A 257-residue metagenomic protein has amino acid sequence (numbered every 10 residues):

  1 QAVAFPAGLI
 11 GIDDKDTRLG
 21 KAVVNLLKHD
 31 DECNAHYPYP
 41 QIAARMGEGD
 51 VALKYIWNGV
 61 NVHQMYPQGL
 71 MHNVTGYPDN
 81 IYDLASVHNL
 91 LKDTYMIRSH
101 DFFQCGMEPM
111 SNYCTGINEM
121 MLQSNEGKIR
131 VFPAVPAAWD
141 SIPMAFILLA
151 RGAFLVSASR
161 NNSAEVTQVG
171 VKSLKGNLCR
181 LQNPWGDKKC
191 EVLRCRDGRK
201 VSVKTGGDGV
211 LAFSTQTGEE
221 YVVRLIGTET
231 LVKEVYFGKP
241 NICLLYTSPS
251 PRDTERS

Functional and structural regions predicted by a protein language model:
Q1-N125, E165-T167: Active-site core of glycosidic bond-cleaving carbohydrate-active enzymes
M107-L155: Catalytic cores of secreted or luminal carbohydrate-active enzymes
V156, V166-S173: Short, well-ordered beta-strand segments enriched in hydrophobic/aromatic residues
K172-G186: Surface-exposed beta-strand/loop patches in extracellular or lumenal glycoproteins
Q182-G198: Solvent-exposed beta-hairpin/edge-strand motifs
G198-K204: Surface-exposed loop/edge segments in extracytoplasmic proteins
G206-I242: C-terminal beta-strand-rich structural cap/linker in extracellular carbohydrate-active enzymes
Y246-D253: Conserved small/polar residues in nucleotide/adenosyl-binding loops
